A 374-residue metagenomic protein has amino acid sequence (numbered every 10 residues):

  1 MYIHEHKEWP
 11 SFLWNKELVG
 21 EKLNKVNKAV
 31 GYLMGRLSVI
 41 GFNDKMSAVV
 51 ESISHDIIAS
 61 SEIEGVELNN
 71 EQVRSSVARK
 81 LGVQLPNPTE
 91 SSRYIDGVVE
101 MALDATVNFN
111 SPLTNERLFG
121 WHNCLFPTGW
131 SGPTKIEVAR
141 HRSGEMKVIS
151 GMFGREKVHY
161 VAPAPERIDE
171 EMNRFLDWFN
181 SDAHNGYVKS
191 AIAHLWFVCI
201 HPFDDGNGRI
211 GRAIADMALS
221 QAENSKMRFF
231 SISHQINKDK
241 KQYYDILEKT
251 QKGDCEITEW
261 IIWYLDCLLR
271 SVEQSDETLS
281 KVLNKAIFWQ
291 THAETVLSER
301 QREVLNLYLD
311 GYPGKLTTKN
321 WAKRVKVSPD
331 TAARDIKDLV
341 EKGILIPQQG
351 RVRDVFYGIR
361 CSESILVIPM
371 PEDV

Functional and structural regions predicted by a protein language model:
M1-V374: FIC/Doc superfamily catalytic core
